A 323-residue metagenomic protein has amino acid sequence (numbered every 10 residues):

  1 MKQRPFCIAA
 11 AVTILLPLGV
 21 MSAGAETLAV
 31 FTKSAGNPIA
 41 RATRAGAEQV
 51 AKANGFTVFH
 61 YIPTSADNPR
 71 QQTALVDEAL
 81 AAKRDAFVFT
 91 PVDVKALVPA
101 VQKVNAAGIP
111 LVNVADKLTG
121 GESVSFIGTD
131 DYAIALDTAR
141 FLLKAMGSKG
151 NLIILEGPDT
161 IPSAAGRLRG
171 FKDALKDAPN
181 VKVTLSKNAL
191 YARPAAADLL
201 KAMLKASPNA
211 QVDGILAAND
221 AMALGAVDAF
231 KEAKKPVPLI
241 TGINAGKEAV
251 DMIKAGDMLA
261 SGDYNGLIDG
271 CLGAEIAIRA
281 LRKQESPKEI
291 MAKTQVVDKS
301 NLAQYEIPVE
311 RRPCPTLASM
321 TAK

Functional and structural regions predicted by a protein language model:
M1-A10: Bacterial N-terminal signal peptides that target proteins for export
Q3, G19-V20: N-terminal twin-arginine translocation
A9-G19: Bacterial N-terminal signal peptides
S22-K323: A residue-level marker of the well-folded mature domains of exported/periplasmic proteins
